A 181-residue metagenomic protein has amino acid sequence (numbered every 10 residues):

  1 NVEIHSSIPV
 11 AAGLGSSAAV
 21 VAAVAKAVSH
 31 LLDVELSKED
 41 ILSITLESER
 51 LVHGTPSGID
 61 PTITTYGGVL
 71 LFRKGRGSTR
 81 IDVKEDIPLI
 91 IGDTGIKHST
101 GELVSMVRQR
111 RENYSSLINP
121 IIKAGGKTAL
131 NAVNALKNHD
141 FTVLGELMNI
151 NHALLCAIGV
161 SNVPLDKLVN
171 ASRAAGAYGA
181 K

Functional and structural regions predicted by a protein language model:
N1-I44, L165-A174: Anion-binding (especially nucleotide phosphate/pyrophosphate-binding) glycine-rich loop and adjoining beta-alpha core
V34, S43-H53, P61-K181: C-terminal nucleotide
